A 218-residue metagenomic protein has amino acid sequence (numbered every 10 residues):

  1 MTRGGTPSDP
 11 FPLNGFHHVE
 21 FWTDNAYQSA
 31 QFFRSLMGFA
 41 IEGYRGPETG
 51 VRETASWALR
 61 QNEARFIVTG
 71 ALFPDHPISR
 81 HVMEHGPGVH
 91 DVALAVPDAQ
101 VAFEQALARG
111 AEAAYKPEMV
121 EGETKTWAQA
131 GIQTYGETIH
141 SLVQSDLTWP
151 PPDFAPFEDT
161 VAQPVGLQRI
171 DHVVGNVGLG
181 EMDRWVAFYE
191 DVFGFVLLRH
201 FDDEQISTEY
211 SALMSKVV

Functional and structural regions predicted by a protein language model:
M1-Y27, V89-V92, T148-V186: N-terminal beta-strand motif that seeds the catalytic metal site of vicinal oxygen chelate
T6, R45-E48, P77-V82, A93 (+3 more regions): Catalytic micro-motifs at enzyme active sites that drive phosphoryl/nucleotidyl and oxygen chemistry
F11-N14, E20-R65, A108, P117-E123 (+2 more regions): Core segments of cupin and vicinal oxygen chelate
H17, M37-R45, A55-A58, F66-Q100 (+1 more regions): General structural concept
F33, G86-V143: Hydrophobic or amphipathic alpha-helical targeting/insertion segments
N62, T69-A71, A95, Q133-Y135 (+2 more regions): Structured loops at beta-to-helix junctions and adjacent beta-edge loops in soluble globular domains
E63, I78, G86-G88, E158-V161 (+1 more regions): Short, low-complexity, polar/charged sequence segments that are solvent-exposed and flexible
V68-S79, I139-G166: Short, flexible helix-coil linker/hinge segments at the edges of structured domains or between repeats
